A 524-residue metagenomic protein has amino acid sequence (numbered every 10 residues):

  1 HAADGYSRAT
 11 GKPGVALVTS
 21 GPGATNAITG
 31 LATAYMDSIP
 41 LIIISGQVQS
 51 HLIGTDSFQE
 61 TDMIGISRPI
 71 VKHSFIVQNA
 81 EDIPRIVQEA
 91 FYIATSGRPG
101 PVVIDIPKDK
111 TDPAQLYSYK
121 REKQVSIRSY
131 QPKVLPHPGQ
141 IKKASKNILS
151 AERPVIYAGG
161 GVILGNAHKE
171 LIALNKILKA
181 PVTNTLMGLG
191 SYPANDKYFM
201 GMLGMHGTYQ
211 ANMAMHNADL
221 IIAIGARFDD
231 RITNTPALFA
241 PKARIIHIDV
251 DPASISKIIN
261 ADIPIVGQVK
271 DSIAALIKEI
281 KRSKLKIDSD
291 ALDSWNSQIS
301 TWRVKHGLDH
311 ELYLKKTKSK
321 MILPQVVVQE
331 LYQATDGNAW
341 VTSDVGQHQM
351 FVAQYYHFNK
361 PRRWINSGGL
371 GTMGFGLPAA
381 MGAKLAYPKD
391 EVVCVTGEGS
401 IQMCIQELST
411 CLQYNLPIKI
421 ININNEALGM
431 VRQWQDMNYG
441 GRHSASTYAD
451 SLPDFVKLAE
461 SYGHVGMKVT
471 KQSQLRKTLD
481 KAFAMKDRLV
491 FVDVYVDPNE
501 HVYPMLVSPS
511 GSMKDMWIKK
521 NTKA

Functional and structural regions predicted by a protein language model:
H1-D290, A334-G337, P417-I420, N438 (+2 more regions): N-terminal alpha/beta PP-like core and its mobile active-site loop of ThDP/TPP-dependent enzymes
I44, L52-Q59, N217, S256-I258 (+3 more regions): Thiamine diphosphate
V103, H247, T342, V395-T396: Generic enzyme active-site microenvironment
D105, T342-D344, D493: Short beta-strand segments
S145-K146, N212, V328, R476-L479: Short hydrophobic/charged patches on amphipathic alpha-helices used for structural packing and interfaces
G159-I163, K316, G397-G399: Conserved short loop/turn motifs at secondary-structure junctions
K286-H306: Internal, active-site/partner-interface "lid" segment
S300-A383: Active-site diphosphate/adenylate-binding microenvironment
